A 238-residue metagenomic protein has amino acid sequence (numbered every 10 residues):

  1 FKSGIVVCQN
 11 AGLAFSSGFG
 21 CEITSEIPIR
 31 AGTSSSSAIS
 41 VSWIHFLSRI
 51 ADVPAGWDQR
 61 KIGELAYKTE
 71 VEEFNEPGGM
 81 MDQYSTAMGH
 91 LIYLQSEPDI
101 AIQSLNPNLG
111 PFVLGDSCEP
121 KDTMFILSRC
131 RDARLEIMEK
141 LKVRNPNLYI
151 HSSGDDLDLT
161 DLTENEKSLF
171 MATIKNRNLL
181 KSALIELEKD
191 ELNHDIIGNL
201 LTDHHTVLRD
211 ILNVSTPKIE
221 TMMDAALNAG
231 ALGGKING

Functional and structural regions predicted by a protein language model:
F1-P107, L227-N228: Gly/Ser-rich oxyanion-binding loop with an adjacent helix/lid that shapes the negatively charged ligand pocket
S85, H90-K235: C-terminal nucleotide
